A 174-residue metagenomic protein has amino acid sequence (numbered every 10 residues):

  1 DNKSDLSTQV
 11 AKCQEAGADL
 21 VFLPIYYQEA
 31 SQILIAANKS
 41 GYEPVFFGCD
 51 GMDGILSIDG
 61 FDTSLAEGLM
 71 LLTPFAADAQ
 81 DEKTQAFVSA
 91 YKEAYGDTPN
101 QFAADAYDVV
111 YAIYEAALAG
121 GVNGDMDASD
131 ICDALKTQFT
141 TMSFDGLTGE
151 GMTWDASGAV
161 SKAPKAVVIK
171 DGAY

Functional and structural regions predicted by a protein language model:
D1-Y174: Extracytosolic ligand-binding ectodomains
